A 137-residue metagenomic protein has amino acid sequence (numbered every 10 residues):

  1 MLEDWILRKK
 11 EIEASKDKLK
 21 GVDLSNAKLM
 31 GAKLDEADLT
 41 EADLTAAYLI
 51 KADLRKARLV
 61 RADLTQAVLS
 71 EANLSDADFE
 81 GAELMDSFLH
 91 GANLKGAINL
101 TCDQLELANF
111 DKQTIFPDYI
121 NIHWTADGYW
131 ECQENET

Functional and structural regions predicted by a protein language model:
M1-T137: Tandem repeat scaffolds
